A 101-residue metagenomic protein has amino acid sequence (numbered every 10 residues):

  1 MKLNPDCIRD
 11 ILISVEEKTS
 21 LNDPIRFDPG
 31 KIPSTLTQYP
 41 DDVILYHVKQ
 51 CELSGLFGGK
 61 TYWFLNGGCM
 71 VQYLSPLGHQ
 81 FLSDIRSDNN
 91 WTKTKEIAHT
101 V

Functional and structural regions predicted by a protein language model:
K2-L36: Short amphipathic alpha-helical interface segments
P5-R9, D42-L45, Q72-H79: Non-catalytic, well-ordered alpha-helical scaffold segments
V15-K18, C51, L82-I85: Generic structural signal for hydrophobic core residues of well-folded globular domains
S20-L21, F57, W91: Intrinsically disordered or highly flexible coil/loop and linker segments, enriched in small and charged/polar residues
F27-I32, T61-Y62, T94-H99: Short linear capping/connector segments at secondary-structure termini
S34-P40, W63, C69: Short, mixed-charge amphipathic alpha-helical segments
L45, K49-L65: A short, conserved structural fragment
N66-A98: Short, amphipathic alpha-helical interaction segments positioned at domain boundaries
